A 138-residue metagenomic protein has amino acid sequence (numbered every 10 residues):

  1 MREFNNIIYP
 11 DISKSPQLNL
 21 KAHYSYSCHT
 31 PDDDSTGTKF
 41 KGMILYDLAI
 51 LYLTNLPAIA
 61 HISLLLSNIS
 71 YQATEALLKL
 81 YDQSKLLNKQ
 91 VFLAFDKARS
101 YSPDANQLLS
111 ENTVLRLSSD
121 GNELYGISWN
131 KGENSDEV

Functional and structural regions predicted by a protein language model:
M1-D34, A105: Extended helical coiled-coil dimerization/tether regions that scaffold and oligomerize large DNA-maintenance assemblies
L18, A49-T54, Y81-K85: Alpha-helix C-terminal capping segments
D34-T36, S67-N68, R99-S102: Flexible loop/turn segments at secondary-structure boundaries
G37-A58: GG-anchored amphipathic helix commonly corresponding to the ABC/SMC/Rad50 NBD signature/C-loop
M43-I44, T74-L77: Amphipathic coiled-coil/heptad-repeat helices and related helical stalk/stem segments that mediate oligomerization
I62-L64: Walker B catalytic acidic pair
N68-T74: Conserved ATPase-coupling elements of RecA-like P-loop NTPase cores
L77-V138: C-terminal lobe/lid and adjacent interdomain/linker elements of RecA-like ASCE P-loop ATPase modules
